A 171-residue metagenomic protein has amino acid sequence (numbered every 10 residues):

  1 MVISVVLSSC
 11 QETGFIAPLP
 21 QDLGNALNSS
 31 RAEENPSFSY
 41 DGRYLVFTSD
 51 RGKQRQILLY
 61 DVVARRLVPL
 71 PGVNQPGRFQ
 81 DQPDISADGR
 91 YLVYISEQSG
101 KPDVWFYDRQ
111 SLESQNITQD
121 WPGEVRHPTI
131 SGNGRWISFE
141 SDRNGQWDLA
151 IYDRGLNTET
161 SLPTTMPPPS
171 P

Functional and structural regions predicted by a protein language model:
M1-V2: Sec-dependent N-terminal signal peptides
V6-S9: C-terminal motif of bacterial Sec signal peptides marking the signal peptidase cleavage site
Q11-A32, V62-F79, Y107-E124, R154-P171: Multi-bladed beta-propeller domains
L27-S30, S49-I57, N74-G77, I95-W105 (+2 more regions): A flexible loop/linker signature enriched in serine peptidases of the S9 family
S30-Y40, G77-I85, G123-W136, E140 (+1 more regions): Conserved beta-propeller blade repeats
D41-P71: N-terminal, post-signal-peptide region of Sec/Tat-exported proteins
Q80-T129: Surface-exposed, polar helix/loop patches in the mature regions of secreted/periplasmic/lumenal proteins that form
